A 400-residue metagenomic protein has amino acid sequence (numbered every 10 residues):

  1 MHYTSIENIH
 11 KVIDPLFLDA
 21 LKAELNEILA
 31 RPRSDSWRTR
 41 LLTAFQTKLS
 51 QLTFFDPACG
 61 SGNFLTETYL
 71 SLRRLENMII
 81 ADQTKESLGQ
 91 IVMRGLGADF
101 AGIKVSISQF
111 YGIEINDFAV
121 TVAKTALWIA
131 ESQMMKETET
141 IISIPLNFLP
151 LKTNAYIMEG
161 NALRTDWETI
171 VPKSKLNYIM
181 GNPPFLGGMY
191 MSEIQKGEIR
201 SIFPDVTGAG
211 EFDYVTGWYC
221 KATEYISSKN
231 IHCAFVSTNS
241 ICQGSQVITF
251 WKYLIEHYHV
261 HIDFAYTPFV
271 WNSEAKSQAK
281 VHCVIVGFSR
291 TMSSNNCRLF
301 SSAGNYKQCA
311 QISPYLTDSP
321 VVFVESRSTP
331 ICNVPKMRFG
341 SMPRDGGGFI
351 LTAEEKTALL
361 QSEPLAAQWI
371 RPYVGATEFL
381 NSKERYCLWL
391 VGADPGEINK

Functional and structural regions predicted by a protein language model:
M1, S5, Q46-T47, V171-P172 (+1 more regions): Residue-level marker of regulatory loop/turn positions in helix-turn-helix DNA-binding domains and in histidine
M1-T43, F349, E363-G396: Class I S-adenosyl-L-methionine
T4-D166, E193, G197, P204 (+2 more regions): Conserved S-adenosyl-L-methionine
L52-F54, F110, L176, N230 (+3 more regions): Active-site lining segments that contact anionic ligands and/or coordinate catalytic metals
T66, R73, V120, W128 (+5 more regions): Signature of N6-adenine DNA methyltransferases within the class I
M93-G95, S326, N333-P335, P372-V374: Short amphipathic beta-strand starts and helix->beta connectors
M158, Y266, G287, G375 (+1 more regions): Residues in well-ordered beta-strands of folded domains
K400: Duplex nucleic acid-engaging cores and interfaces of nucleic-acid transaction enzymes
